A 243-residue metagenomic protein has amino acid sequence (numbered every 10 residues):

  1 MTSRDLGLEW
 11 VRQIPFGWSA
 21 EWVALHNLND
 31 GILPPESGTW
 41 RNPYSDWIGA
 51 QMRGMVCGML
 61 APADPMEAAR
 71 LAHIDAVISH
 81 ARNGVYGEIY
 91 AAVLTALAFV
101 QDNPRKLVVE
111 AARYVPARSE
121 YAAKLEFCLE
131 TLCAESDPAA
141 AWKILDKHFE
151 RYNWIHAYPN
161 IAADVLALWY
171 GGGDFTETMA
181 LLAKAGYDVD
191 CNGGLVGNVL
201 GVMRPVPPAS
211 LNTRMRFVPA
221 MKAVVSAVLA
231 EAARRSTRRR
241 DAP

Functional and structural regions predicted by a protein language model:
M1-P243: Structured, active/binding-site neighborhoods that engage oxygen-rich ligands
